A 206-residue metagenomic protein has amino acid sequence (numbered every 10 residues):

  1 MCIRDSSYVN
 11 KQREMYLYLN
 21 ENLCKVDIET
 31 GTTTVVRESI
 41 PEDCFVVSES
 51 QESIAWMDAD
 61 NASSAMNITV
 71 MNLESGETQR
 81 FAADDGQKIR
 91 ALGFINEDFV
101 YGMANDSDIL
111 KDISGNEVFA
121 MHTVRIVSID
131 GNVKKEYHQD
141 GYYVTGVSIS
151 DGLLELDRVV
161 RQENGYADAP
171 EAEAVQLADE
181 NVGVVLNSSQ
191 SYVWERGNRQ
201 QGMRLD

Functional and structural regions predicted by a protein language model:
M1-S6: Conserved small/polar residues in nucleotide/adenosyl-binding loops
S7-R13, F45-S53, L92-F99, G146-L153: Blade-terminus and WD-like Trp-Asp/Gly-His loop motifs, strongest in beta-propeller folds
Y16-L19, D60-M66, G115-A120: Short, solvent-exposed loop/turn segments at conserved positions within beta-propeller repeat blades
L17, A55-M57, V100-M103, L156-R158: Residue position within the beta-strands of beta-propeller blades
V35-P41, F81-G86, Y137-D140: Surface loop/turn motifs at the tips and blade-to-blade linkers of beta-strand repeat domains
A59, N105-F119, Y166-A169: Short, conserved, GDST-rich strand-edge loop motifs in beta-rich repeat architectures
I68-E74, N116-G131: Beta-propeller blade signature
K135-D206: Extended alpha-helical scaffolding regions
